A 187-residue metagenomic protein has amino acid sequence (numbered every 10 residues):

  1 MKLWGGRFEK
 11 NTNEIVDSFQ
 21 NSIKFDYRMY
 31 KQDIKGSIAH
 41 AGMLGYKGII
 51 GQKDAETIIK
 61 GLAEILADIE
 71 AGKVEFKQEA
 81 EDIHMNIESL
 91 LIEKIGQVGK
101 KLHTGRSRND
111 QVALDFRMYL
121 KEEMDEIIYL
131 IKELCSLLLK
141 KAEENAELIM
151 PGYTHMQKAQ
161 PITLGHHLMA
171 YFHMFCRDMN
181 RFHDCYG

Functional and structural regions predicted by a protein language model:
M1-G187: A helix-coil-helix interface module used to build multimeric assemblies and to scaffold catalytic/cofactor sites
